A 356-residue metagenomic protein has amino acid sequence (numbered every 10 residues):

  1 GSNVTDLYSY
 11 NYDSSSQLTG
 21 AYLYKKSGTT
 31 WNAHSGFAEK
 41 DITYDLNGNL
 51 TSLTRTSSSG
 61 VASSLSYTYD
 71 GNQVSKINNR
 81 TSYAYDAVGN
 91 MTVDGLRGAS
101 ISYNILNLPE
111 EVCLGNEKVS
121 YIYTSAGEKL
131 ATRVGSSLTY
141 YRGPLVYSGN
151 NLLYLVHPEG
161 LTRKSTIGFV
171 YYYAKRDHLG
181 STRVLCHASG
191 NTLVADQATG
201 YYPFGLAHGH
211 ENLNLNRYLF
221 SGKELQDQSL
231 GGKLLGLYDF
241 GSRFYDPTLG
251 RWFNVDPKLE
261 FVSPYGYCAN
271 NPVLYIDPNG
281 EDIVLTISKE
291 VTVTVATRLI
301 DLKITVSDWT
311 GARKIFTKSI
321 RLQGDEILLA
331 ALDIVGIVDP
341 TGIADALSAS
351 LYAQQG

Functional and structural regions predicted by a protein language model:
G1-Y171, H210-L219: Acidic/glycine-rich beta-solenoid
S14, L145, D177, G222-L225 (+3 more regions): Short, flexible loop/turn elements at secondary-structure junctions
K25-K26, S57-S58, G135-S136, A188-N191 (+2 more regions): Acidic glycine-/aspartate-rich tracts in secreted/extracellular proteins
N49, S58, V146-S148, S181 (+4 more regions): Short, glycine-/Ser/Thr-/acidic-enriched flexible segments
L65-Y67, T166-G241, V273-Y275: A motif-centric feature for acidic-aromatic and gly/ser/thr-rich catalytic loops and repeats
G190-H210, L234, G241-R243, P247-I287 (+2 more regions): Short turn/helix-capping motifs enriched in Asx and small/polar residues
I283-G356: Hydrophobic, gly/ala-rich membrane-insertion helices/peptides used by toxins and envelope proteins
